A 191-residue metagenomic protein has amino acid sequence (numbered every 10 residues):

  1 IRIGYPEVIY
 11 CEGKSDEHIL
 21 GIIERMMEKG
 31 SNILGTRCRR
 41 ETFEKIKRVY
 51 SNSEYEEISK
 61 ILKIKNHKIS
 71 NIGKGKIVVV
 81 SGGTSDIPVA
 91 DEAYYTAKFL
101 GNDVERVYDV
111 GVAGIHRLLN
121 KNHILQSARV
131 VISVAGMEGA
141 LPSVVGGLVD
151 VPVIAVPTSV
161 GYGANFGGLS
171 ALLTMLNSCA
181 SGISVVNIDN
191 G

Functional and structural regions predicted by a protein language model:
I1-S53: Long amphipathic alpha-helical segments
I9, I33, K76-G82, V131-S133 (+1 more regions): Short glycine-rich or small-residue beta-strand-to-loop segments that form or flank ligand, phosphate, metal/Fe-S
E17-I19, D86-D91, I115-H116, A135-V144 (+1 more regions): Short glycine/serine/threonine-rich phosphate/pyrophosphate-binding segments that cradle anionic phosphate groups
E54-E57, V145-L169: Short, acidic/small-residue loops that bind anionic groups at enzyme active sites
I61-K65, D103-I124, L169-S170, N187-D189: Glycine-rich oxoanion-binding loops at beta->alpha junctions
I72-H116: Glycine-rich phosphate/diphosphate-binding loop of Rossmann-like nucleotide-binding domains
S81, S85, V160, A164-G191: C-terminal binding/interaction regions
N120-T158: Glycine-rich phosphate-binding loop
